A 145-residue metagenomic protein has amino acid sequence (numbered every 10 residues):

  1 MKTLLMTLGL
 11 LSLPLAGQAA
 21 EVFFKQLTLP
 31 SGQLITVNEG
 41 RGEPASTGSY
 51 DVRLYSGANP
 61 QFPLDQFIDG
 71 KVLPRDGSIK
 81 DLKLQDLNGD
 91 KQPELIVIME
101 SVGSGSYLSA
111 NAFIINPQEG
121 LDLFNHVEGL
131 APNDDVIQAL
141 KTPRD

Functional and structural regions predicted by a protein language model:
M1-L4: Positively charged n-region of N-terminal signal peptides that target proteins for export
L10-G17: Hydrophobic h-region of N-terminal signal peptides that target proteins for export in Gram-negative bacteria
A19-L87, P93, V97-D145: Beta-propeller-forming repeat regions
